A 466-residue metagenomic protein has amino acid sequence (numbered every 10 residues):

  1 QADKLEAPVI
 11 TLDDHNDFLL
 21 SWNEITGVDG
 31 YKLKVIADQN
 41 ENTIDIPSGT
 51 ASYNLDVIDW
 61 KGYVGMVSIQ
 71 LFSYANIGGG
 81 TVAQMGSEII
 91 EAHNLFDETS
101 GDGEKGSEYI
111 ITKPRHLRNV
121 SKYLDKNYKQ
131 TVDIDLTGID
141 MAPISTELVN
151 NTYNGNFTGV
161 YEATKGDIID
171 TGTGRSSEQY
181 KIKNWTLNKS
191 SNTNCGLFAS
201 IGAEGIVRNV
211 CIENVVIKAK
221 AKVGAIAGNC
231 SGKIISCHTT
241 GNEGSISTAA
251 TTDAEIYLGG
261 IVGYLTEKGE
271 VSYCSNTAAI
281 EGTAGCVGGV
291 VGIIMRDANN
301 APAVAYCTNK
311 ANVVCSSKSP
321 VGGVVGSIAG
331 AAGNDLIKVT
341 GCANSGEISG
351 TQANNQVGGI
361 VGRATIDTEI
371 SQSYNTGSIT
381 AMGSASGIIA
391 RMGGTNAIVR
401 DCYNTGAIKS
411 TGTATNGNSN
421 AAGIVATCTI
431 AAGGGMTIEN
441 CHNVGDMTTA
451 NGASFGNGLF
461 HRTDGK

Functional and structural regions predicted by a protein language model:
A2-I10: Proline-enriched interdomain boundary motifs that mark the N-terminal boundary and often initiate the first structured
F18-G27: Conserved aromatic anchor
Y31-L33: Short beta-strand elements bearing conserved aromatic residues within extracellular beta-rich modules
T43-T50: Short beta-strand segments within Ig-like beta-sandwich modules, predominantly Fibronectin type-III
A51-D56: Short strand-edge motifs at loop-to-beta-strand transitions and within beta-strands of extracellular beta-rich domains
I58-T81: Beta-strand-rich modules
I77-L95: Extracellular fibronectin type III
N94-K466: Surface-exposed repetitive/solenoidal architectures
